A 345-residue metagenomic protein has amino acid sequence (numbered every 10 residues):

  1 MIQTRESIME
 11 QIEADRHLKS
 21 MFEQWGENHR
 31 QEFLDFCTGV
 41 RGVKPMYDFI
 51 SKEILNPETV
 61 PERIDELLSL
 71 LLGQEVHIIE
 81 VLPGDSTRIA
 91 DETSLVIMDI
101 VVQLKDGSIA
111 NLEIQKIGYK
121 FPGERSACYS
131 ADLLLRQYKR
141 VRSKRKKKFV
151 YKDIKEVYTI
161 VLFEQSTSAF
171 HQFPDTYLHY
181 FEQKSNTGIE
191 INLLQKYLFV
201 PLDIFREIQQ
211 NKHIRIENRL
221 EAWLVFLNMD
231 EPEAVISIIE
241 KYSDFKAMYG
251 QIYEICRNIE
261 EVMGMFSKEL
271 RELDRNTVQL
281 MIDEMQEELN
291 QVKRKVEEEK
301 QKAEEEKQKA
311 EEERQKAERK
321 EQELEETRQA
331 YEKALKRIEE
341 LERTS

Functional and structural regions predicted by a protein language model:
M1-K196: Accessory alpha/beta interaction modules
I2-R41, A110-Q115, V225-S345: Short, charged alpha-helical interaction segments and adjacent helix-coil junctions
R41, P57-P61, V150, H213 (+3 more regions): Generic detection of long, well-ordered alpha-helical segments
Y47-L55, R206-K212, A234-I238, E272: Short hinge/gating elements
T59-R63, F121, N218, S243 (+3 more regions): Charged, alpha-helix-enriched surfaces in structured cytosolic catalytic cores of large nucleotide-utilizing machines
T87-S94, Q209-N211, A247-M248: Short, solvent-exposed polar/charged micro-motifs at secondary-structure junctions
K148-Y151, I204-I208, I252, R257: Selected N-terminal structured segments and early membrane-anchoring regions
S168-H171, D175-L224, M229-D230: A short, charged helix-loop
